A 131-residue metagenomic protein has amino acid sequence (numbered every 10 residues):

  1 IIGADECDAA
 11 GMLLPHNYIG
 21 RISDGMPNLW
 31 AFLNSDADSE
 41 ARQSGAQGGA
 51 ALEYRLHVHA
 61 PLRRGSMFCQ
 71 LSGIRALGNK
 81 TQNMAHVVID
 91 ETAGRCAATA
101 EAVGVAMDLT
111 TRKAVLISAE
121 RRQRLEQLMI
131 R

Functional and structural regions predicted by a protein language model:
I1-E53, V105-R131: Hot-dog-fold acyl-thioester-processing enzymes
E40-R64, F68, G73: Structured core of small recognition/catalytic domains
V58-M67, I74-R131: HotDog/MaoC-like acyl-thioester-processing domains
